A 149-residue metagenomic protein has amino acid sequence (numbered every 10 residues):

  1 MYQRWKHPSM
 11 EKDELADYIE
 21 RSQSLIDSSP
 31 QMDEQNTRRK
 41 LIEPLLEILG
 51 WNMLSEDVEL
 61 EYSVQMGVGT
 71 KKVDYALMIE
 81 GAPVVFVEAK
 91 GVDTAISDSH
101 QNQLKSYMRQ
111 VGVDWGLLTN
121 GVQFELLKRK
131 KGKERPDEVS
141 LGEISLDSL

Functional and structural regions predicted by a protein language model:
Y2-W115, Q123-L149: A short, conserved, highly charged catalytic patch centered on acidic carboxylates
N120: Phosphate/diphosphate-binding loops
